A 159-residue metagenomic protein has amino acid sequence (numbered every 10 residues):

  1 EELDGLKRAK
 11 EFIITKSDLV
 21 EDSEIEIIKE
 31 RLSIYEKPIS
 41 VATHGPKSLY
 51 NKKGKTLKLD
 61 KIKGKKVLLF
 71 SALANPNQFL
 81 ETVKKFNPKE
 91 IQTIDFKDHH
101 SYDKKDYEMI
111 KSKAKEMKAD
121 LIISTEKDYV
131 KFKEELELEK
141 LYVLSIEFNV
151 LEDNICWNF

Functional and structural regions predicted by a protein language model:
E1-I34, V41: Phosphate/Mg2+-binding loops and adjacent switch elements in nucleotide/diphosphate-handling enzyme cores
L3-R8, L32-I34, K61-K63, K85 (+2 more regions): Short, conserved loop/helix-junction motifs that constitute active-site signature segments in enzyme catalytic cores
E11-S23, A42-S48, F70-A74, F96-H100 (+2 more regions): G-domain G4 guanine-recognition motif of GTPases
K29-K53, T93-D98: Glycine-rich phosphate-binding "P-loop"
Y50-K53, S101-K104, V150-F159: Short, charged, surface-exposed secondary-structure boundary motifs
D60-K104: Redox- and metal-dependent alpha/beta enzyme cores, enriched for Fe-S-associated oxidoreductases and cofactor-handling
Y102-D120, K127-Y129: A short, acidic, amphipathic alpha-helical segment used as a generic capping/interface helix at domain edges
A119-L121, K127-F159: Generic C-terminus detector
